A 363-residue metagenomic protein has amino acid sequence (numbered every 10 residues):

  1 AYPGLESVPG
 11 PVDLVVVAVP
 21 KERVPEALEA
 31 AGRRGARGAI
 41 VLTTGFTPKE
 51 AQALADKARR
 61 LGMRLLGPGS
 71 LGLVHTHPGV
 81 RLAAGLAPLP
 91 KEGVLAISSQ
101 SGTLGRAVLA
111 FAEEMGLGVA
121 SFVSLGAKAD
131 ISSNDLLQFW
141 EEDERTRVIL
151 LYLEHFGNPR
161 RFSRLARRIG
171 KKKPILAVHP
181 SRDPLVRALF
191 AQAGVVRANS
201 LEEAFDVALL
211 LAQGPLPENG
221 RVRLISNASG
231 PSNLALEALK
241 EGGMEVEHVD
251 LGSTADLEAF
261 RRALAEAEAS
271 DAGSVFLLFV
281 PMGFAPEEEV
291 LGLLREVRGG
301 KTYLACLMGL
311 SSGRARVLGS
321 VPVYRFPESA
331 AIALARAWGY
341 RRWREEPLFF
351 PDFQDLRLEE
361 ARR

Functional and structural regions predicted by a protein language model:
A1-R363: Catalytic-core regions of core metabolic enzymes, especially those transforming organic acids/acyl-group intermediates
